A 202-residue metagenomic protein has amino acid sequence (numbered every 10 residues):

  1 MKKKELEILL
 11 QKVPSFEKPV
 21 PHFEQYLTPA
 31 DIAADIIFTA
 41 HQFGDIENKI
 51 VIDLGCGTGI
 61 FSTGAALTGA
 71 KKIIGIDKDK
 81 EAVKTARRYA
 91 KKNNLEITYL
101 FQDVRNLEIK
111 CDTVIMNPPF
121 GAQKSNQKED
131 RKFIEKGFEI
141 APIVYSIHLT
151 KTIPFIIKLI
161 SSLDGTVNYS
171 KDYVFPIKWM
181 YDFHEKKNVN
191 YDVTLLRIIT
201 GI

Functional and structural regions predicted by a protein language model:
M1-I202: Class I S-adenosyl-L-methionine-dependent methyltransferase catalytic core
